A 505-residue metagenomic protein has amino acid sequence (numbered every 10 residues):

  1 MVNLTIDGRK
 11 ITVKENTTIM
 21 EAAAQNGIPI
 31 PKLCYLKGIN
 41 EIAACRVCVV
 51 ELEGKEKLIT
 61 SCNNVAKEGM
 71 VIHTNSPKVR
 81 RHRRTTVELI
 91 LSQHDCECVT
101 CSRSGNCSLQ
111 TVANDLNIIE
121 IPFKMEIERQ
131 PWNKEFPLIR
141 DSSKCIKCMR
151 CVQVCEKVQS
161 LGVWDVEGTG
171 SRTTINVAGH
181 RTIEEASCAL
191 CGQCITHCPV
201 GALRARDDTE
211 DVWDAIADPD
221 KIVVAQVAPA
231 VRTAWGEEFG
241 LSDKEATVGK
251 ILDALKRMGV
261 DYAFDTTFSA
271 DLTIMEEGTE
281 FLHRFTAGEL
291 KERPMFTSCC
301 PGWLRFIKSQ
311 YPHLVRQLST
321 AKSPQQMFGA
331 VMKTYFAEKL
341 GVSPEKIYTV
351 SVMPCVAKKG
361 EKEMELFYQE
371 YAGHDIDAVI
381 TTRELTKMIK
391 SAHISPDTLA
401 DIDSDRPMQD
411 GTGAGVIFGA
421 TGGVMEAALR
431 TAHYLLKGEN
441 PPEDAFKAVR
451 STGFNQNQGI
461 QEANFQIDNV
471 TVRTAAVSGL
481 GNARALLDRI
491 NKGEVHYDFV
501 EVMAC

Functional and structural regions predicted by a protein language model:
M1-D7: Eukaryote-biased recognition of intrinsically disordered, low-complexity regulatory segments
G8, C505: Residue-level signature of catalytic and energy-coupling elements of molecular machines, predominantly ATP/GTP-dependent
R9-E15: A short N-terminal beta-strand-loop micro-motif at the entrance of redox/enzyme domains
T12, K134, K144, S187 (+2 more regions): Charged, low-complexity surface patches
T12, K147, F296: Conserved SAM-binding loop
E15-V71, N75, V79, R206-A504: Iron-sulfur-associated redox domains of electron-transfer enzymes in respiratory and anaerobic energy metabolism
R46-L190, T196, V200-D218, I222: Fe-S ferredoxin-like electron-transfer domains and their immediately adjacent linker/connector regions across
